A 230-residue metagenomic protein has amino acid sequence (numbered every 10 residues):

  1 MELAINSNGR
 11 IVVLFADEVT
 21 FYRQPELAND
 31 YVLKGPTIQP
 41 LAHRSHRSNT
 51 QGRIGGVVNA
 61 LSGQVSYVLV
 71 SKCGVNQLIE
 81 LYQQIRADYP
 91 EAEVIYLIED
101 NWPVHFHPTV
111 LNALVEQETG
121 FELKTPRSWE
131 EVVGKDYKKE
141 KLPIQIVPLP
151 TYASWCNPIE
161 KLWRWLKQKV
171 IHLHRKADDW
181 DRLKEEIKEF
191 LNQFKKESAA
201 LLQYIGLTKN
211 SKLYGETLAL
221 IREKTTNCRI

Functional and structural regions predicted by a protein language model:
M1-I230: Short functional hotspots at interaction and active-site rims
